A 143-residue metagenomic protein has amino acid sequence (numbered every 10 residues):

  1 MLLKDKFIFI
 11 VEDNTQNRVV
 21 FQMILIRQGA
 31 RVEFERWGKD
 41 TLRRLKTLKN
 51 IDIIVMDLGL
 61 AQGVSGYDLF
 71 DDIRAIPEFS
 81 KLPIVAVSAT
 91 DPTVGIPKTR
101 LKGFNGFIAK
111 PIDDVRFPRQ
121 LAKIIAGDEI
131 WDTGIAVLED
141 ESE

Functional and structural regions predicted by a protein language model:
M1-F9, K39, D113-E143: Non-catalytic signal-transmission and effector/linker regions of two-component phosphorelay proteins
E12: Conserved acidic carboxylate
T15-E33, K39: Two-component/phosphorelay signaling modules centered on CheY-like receiver
F34-I53, A61: Acidic, metal-coordinating helix/loop segments flanking the phosphotransfer/catalytic sites of two-component signaling
N50-D52, E78-P83: His-Asp phosphorelay/catalytic-motif detector in bacterial-type signaling
S65-S80: Short amphipathic alpha-helix used as the core "switch/output" element in two-component signaling
Y67-D68, T90-I108, R119, D132: Alpha4 helix (beta4-alpha4-beta5 surface) of REC/receiver domains from two-component response regulators
